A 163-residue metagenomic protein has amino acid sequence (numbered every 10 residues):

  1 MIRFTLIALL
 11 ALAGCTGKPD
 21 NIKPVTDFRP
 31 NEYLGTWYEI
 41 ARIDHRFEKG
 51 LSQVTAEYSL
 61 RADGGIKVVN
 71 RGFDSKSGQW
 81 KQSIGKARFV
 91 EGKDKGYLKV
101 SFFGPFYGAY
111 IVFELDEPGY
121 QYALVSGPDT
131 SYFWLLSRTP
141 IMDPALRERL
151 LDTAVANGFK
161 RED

Functional and structural regions predicted by a protein language model:
M1-A8: Sec-dependent signal peptide recognition, specifically the positively charged N-region followed immediately by
C15-D163: A beta-rich soluble binding module of mature secreted/lumenal proteins
